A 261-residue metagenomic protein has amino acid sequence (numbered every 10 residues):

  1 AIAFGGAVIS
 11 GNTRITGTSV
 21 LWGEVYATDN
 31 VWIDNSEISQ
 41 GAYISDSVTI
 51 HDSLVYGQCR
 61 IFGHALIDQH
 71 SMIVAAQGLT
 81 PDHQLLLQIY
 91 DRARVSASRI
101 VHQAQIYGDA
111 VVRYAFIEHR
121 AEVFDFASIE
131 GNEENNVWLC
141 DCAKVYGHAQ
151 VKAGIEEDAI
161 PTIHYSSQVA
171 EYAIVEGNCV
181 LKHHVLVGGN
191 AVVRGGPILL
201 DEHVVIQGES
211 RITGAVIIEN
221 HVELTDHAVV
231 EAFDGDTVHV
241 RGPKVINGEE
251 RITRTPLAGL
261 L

Functional and structural regions predicted by a protein language model:
I2-V8: LRR N-terminal entry segment and analogous cap-like coil->beta motifs
G11-L261: Glycine-rich hexapeptide-repeat left-handed beta-helix
